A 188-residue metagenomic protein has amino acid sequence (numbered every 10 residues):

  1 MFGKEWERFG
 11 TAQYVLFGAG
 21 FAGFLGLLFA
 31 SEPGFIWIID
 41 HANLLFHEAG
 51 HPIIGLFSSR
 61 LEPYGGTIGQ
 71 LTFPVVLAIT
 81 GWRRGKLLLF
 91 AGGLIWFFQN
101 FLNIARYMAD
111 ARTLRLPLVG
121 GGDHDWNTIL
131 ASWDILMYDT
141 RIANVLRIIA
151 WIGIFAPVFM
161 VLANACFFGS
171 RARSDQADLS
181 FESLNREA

Functional and structural regions predicted by a protein language model:
F2-P33, S59-A188: Metalloprotease/metallohydrolase-associated module, dominated by Zn2+-dependent proteases
A19, I38, I54-G55: Short linear motifs at secondary-structure transitions and domain/linker junctions
S31-H41: Long alpha-helical, hydrophobic tracts
I39, N43-L44, E62: Active-site alpha-helix of zinc metalloproteases
N43-G55, G66: Active-site recognition of the HExxH zinc-binding catalytic motif
